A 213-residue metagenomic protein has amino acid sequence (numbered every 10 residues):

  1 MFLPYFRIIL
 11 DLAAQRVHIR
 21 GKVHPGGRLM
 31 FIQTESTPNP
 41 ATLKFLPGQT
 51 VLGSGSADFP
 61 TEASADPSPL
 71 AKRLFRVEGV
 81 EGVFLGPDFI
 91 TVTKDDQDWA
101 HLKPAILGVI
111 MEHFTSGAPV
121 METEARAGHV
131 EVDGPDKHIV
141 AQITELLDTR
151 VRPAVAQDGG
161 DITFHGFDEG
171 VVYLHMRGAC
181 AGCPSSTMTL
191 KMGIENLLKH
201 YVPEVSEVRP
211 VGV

Functional and structural regions predicted by a protein language model:
F2, F6-V213: Domain-level signature for proteins that mediate thiol-based redox and metal-cofactor handling
